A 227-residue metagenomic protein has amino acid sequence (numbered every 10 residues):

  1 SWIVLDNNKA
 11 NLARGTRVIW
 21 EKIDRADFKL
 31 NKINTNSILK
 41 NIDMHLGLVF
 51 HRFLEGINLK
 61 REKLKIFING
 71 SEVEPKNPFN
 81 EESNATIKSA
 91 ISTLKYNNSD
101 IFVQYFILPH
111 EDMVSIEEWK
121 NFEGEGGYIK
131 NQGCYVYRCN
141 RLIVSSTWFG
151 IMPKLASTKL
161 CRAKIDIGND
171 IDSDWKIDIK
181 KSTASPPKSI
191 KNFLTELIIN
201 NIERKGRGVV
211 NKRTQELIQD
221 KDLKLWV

Functional and structural regions predicted by a protein language model:
S1-N58, E62-I68: GHKL-type ATPase core
L5-D6, E21, F67-N69, K76 (+3 more regions): A structural detector for beta-sheet-dominated domains
E21-D27, P75, N169-I177: Short acidic (Asp/Glu) and glycine-rich catalytic loops that position anionic groups and cofactors
I38, I87-V227: Charged regulatory segments coupled to nucleotide-binding catalytic modules in large multidomain enzymes
M44-L48, N69-V73, C134-C139, D172: A short, hydrophobic secondary-structure junction motif
M44-L59, N80-N84, I116-Y128: Short linear motifs in intrinsically disordered
H51-N98: Accessory nucleic acid-recognition modules appended to NTPase machines
